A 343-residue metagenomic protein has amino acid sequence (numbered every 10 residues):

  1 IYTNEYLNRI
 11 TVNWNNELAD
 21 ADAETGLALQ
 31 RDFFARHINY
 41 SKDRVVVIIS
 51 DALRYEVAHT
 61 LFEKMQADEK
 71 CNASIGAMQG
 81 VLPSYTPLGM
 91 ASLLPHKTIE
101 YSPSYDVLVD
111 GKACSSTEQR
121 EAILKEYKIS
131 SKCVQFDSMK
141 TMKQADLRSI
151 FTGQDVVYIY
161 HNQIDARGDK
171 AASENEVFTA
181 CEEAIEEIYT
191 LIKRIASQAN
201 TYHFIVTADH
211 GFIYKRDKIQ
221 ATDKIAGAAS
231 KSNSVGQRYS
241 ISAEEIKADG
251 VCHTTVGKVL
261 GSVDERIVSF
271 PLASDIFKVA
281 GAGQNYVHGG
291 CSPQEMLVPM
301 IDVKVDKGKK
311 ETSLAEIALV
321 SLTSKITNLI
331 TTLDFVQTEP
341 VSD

Functional and structural regions predicted by a protein language model:
I1-D343: Feature captures the catalytic ectodomains and active-site-proximal regions of enzymes that hydrolyze or transfer
